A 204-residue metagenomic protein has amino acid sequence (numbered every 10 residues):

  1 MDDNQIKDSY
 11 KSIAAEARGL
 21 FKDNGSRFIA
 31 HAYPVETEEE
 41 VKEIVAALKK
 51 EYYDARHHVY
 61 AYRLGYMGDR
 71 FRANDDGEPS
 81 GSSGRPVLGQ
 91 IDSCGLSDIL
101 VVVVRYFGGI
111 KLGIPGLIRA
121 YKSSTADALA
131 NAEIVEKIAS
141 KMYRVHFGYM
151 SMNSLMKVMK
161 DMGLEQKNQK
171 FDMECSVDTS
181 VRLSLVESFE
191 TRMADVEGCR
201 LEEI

Functional and structural regions predicted by a protein language model:
M1-S82, I204: C-terminal regulatory domains involved in ligand/effector binding and gene-expression control
H31, H58-Y60, D98-V101, R144 (+1 more regions): Structural motif
S83-N131: Active-site beta-strand/loop microenvironment that shapes enzyme catalytic pockets
E133-Y149: Short glycine-/aliphatic-rich beta-strand segments at the starts of folded cytosolic domains
H146-L164: Short amphipathic alpha-helix segments
L155-D161, E187-E197: Short amphipathic alpha-helices in soluble, non-transmembrane regions that often serve as interface/regulatory elements
Q166-F171, V196-I204: Conserved short beta-strand edge segments in small beta-sheet-based binding/regulatory domains
T179, L185-V186: Terminal, non-globular segments
